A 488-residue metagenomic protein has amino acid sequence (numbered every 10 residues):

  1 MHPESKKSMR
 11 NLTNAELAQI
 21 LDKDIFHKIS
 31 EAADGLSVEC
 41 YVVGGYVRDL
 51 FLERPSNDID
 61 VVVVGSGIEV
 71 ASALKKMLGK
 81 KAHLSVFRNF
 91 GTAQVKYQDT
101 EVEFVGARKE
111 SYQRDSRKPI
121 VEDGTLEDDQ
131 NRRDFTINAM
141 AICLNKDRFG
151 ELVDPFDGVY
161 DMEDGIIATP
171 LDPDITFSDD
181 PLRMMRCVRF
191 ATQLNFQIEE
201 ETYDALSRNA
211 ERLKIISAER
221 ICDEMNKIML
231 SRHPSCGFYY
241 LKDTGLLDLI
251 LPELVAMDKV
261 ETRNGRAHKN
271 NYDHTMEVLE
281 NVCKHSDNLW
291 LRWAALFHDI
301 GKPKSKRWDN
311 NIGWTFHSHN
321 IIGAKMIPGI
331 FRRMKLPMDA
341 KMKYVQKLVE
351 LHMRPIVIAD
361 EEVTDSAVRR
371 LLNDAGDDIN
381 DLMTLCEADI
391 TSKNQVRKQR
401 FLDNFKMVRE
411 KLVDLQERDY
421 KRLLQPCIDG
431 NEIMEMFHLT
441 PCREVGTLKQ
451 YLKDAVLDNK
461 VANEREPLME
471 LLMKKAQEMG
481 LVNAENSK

Functional and structural regions predicted by a protein language model:
M1-K488: Catalytic cores of the polymerase beta-like nucleotidyltransferase superfamily and closely associated nucleotide
